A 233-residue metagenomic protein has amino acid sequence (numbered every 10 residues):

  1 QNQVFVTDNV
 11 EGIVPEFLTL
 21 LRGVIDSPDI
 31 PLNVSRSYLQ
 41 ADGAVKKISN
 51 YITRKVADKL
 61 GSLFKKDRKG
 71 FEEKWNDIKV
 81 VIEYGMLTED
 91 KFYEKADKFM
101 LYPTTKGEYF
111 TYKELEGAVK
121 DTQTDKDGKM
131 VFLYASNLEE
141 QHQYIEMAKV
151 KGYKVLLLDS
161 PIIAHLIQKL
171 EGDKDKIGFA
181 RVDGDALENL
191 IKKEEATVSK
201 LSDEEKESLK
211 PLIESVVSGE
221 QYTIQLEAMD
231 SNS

Functional and structural regions predicted by a protein language model:
Q1-S233: Conserved GHKL (Bergerat-fold) ATPase module
